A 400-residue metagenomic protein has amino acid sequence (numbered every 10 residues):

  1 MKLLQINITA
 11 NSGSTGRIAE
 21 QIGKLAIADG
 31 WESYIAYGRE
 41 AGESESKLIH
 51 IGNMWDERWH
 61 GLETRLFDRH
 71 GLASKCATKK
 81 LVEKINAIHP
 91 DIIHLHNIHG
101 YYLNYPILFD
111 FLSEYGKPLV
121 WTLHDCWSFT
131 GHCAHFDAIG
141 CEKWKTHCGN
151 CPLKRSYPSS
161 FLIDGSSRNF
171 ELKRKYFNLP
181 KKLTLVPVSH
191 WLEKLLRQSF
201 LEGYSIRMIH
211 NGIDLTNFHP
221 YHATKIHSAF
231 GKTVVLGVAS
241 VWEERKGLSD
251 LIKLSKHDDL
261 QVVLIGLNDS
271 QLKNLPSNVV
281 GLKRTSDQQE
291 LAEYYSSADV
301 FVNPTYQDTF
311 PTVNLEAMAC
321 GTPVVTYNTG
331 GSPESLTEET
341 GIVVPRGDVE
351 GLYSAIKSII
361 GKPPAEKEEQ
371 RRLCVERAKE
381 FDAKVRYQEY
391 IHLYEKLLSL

Functional and structural regions predicted by a protein language model:
V186, S228-K246, I252-H257: Conserved donor-binding/catalytic core segment of Leloir-type glycosyltransferases
K194-R197, I213-H227, K273, E293: Acidic anion/phosphate-binding donor-loop and adjacent secondary structure in glycosyltransferase catalytic cores
G266-Q289: Nucleotide-activated donor-binding/catalytic signature segment of Leloir-type glycosyltransferases, i.e., the conserved
K273, T329-V343: Short acidic/histidine- and often glycine-rich active-site loop of Leloir-type glycosyltransferases that engages
E293-A298, Y390: Short alpha-helical donor nucleotide-sugar binding micro-motif in glycosyltransferases
Y306: Aromatic "clamp/platform" in nucleotide-sugar-dependent glycosyltransferases that forms part of the donor/acceptor
P323-T326: Short hydrophobic beta-strand element within catalytic cores of glycosyltransferases and related nucleotide-activated
E338, I342-V349, S358-P364: Conserved acidic donor-binding segment of nucleotide-sugar-dependent glycosyltransferases
